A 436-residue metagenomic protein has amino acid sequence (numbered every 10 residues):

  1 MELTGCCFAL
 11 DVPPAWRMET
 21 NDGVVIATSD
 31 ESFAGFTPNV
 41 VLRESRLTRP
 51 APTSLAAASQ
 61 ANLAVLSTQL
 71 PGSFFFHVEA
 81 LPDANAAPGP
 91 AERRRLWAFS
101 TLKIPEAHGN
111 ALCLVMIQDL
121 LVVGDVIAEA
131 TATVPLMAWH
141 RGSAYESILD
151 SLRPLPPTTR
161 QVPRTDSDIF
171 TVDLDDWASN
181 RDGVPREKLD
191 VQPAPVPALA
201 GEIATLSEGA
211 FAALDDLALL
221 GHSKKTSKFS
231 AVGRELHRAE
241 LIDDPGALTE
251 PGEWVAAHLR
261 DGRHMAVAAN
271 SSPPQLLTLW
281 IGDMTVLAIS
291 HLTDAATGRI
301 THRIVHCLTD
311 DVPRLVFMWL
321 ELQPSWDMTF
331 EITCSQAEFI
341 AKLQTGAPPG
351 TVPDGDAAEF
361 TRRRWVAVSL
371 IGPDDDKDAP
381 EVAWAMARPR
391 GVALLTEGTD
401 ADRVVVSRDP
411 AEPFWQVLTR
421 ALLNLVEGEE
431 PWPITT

Functional and structural regions predicted by a protein language model:
M1-T68: Secretory pathway targeting signatures of secreted, lumenal, and periplasmic proteins
W16, A128-P163, A411-E429: Surface-exposed amphipathic alpha-helical segments
Q60-D119, E146: Signature of long, low-cysteine stretches enriched in small and polar/charged residues
C113-V123, T278-L279, A383-A385: Short, surface-exposed beta-strand/loop micro-motifs that present aromatic residues
Q161-H237, D244: Short, amphipathic alpha-helical interface elements at domain boundaries that mediate macromolecular binding
F229-S230, R234, A239, D243-P313: Accessory beta->alpha helical hairpin/"wing" motif in late/C-terminal subdomains of nucleic-acid enzymes
I289-G350: Surface-exposed beta-loop interaction hotspot
V368-T436: Extended, charged low-complexity segments that frequently continue into or abut oligomerization scaffolds
